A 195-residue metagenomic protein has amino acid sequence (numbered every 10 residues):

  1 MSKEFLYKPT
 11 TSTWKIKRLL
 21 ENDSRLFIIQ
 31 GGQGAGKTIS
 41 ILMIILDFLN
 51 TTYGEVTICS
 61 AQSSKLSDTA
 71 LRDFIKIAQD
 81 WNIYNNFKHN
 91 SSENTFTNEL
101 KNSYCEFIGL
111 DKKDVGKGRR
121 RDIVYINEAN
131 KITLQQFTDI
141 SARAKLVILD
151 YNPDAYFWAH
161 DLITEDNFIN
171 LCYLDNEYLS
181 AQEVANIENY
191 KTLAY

Functional and structural regions predicted by a protein language model:
M1-Y195: Phosphate/NTP-binding elements of NTP-utilizing enzymes
